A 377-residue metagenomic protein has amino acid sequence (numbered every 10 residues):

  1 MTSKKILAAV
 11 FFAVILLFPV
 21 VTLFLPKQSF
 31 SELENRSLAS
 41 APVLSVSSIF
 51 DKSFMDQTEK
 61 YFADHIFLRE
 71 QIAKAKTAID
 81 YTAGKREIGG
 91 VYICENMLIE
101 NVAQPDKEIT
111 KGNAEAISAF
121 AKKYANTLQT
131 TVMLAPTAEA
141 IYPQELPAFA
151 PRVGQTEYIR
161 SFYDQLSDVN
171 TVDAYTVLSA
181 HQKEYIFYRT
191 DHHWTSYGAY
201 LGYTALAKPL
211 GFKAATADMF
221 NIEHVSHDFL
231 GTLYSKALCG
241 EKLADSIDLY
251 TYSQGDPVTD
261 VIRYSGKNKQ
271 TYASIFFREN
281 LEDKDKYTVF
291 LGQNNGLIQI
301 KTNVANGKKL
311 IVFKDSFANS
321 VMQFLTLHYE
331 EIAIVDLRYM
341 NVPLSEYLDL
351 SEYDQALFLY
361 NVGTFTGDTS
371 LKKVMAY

Functional and structural regions predicted by a protein language model:
M1-Y377: Extracellular glycan-modifying ectodomains
